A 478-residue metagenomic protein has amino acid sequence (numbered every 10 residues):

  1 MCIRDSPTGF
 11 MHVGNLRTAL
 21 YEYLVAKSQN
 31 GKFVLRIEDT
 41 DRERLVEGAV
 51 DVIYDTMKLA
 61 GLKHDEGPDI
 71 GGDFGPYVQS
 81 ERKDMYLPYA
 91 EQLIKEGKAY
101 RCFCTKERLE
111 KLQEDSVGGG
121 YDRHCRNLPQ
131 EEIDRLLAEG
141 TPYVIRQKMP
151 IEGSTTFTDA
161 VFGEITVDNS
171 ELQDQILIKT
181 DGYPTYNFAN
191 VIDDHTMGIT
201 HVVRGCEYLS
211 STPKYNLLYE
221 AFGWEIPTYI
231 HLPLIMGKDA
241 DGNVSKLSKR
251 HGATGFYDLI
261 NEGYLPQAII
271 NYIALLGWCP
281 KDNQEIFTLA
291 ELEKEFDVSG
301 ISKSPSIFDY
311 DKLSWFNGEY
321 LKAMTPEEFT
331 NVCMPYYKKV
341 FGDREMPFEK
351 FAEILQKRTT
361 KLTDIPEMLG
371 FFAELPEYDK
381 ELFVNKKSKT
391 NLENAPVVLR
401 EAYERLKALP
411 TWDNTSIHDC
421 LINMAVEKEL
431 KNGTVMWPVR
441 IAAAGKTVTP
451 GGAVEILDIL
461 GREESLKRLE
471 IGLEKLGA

Functional and structural regions predicted by a protein language model:
R4-E114, S211-W224, A268: N-terminal Rossmann-like or analogous alpha/beta NTP/dinucleotide-binding catalytic cores that position adenine
F10, L259-Q267, K303-D309, G342-F351 (+1 more regions): Structural motif
E22, I53, L93, G97 (+8 more regions): Residue-level signal for inorganic ion chemistry
P76-S80, F103, I178-K179, M197-Y208 (+5 more regions): Conserved phosphate-binding loops in nucleotide/dinucleotide-binding enzymes
Q92-K95, Y100-L247, G255, P280 (+1 more regions): Active-site cores that bind ATP or allylic diphosphates and position pyrophosphate for catalysis
I273, N317, A352-T359, L369-F372 (+3 more regions): Short alpha-helical scaffolding segments that buttress acidic/His motifs in well-ordered protein cores
P326-K428: Small-residue-rich helix-loop
T415-L476: Charged substrate- and nucleic-acid-binding regions of tRNA-handling and nucleotidyl-transfer enzymes, centered on
